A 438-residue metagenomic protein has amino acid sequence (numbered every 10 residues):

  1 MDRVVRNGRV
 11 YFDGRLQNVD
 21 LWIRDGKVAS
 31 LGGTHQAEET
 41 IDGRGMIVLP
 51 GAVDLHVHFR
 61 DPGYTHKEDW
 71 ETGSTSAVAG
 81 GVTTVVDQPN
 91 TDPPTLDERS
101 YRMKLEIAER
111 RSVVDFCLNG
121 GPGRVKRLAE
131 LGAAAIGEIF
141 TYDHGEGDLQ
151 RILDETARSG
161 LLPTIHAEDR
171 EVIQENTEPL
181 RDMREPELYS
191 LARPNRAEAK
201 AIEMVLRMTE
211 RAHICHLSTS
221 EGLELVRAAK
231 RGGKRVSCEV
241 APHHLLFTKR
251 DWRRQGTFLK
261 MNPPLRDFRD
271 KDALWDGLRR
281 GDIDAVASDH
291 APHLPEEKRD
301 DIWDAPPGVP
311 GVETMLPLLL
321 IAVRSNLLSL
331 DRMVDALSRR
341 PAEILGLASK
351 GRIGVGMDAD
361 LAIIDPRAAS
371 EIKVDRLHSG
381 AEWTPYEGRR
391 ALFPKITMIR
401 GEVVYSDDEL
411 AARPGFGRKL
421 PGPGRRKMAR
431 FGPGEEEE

Functional and structural regions predicted by a protein language model:
M1-H35: N-terminal metal-binding scaffold of metallo-dependent hydrolase/deaminase domains
G8, D301-D304, V355-R418: C-terminal cap of metal-dependent C-N hydrolases
G8, L21, G26, G45 (+16 more regions): Divalent metal-coordination and catalytic microenvironments
G43-R111: Metal-associated gating/positioning segment near the N- to mid-region
L55-E68, D115-G123, F140, L191-A192: Active-site mouth loops of central-metabolism enzymes
E98-V114, D154-I165, T314, L318: Alpha-helix-loop-beta-strand connector modules within alpha/beta enzyme cores
R124-V286: Histidine/acidic residue-rich metal-binding segments in metalloenzymes
R184-E210, R280, D284-V286, A291-P366: His/Asp/Glu-enriched, well-ordered alpha-helical/loop segment that forms or immediately abuts the divalent-metal
